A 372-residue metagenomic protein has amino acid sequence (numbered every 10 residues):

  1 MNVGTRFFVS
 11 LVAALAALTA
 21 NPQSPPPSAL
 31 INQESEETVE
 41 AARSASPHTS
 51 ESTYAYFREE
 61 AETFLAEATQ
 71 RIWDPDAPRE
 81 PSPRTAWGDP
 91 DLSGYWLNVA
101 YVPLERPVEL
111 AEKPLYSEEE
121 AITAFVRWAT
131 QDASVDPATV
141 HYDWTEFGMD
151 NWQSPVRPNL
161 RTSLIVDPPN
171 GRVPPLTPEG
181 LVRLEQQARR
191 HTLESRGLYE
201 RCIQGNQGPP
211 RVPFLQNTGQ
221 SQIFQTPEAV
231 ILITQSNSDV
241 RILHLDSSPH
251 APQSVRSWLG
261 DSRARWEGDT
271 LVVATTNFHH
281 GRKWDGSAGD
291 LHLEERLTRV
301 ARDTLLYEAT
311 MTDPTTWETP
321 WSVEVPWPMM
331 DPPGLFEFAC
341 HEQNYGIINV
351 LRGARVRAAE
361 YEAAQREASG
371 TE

Functional and structural regions predicted by a protein language model:
M1-V9: Bacterial N-terminal signal peptides that target proteins for export
V9-T19: Bacterial N-terminal signal peptides
N21-E372: PEST-like low-complexity, intrinsically disordered acidic/proline/serine-rich tracts that flank trafficking/processing
